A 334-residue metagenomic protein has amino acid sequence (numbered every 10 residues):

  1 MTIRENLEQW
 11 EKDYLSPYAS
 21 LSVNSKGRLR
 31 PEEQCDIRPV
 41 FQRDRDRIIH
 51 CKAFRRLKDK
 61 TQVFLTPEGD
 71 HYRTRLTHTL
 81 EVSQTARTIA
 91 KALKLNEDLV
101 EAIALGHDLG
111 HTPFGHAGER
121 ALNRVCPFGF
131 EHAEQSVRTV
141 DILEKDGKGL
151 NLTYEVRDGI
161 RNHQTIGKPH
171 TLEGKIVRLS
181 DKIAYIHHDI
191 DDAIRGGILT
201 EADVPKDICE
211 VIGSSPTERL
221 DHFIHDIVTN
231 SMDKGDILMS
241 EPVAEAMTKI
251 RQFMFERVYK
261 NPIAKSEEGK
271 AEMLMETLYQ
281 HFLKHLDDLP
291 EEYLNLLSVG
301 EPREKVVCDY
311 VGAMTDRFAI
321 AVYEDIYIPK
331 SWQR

Functional and structural regions predicted by a protein language model:
M1-T79, S83-I89, N96-E97, G129-R334: Histidine-centered, transition-metal-coordinating active-site segments
L99, I103-D146: A generic, well-ordered mixed alpha/beta core segment in the N-terminal half of proteins
